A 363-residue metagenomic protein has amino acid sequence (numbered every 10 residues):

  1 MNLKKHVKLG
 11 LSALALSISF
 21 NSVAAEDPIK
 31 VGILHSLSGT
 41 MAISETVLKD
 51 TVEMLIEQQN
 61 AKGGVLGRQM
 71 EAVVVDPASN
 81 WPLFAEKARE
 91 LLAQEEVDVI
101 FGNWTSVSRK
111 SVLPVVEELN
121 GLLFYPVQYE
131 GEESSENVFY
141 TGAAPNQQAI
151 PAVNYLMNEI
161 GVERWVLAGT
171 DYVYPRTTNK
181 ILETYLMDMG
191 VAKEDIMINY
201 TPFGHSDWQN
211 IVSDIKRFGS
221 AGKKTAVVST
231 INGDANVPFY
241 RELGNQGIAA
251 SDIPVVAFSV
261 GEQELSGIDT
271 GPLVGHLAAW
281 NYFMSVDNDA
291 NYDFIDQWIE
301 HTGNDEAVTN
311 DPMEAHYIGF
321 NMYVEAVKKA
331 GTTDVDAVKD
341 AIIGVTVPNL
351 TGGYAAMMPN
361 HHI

Functional and structural regions predicted by a protein language model:
M1-G10: Bacterial N-terminal signal peptides that target proteins for export
S19-N21: N-terminal signal peptide c-region/cleavage motif recognized by signal peptidases
P28, I43-D50, E57-Q58, G63-E132 (+2 more regions): Beta-alpha junction/loop-to-helix N-cap segments that form part of ligand/metal-binding clefts
G32-T51, V75-P82, W104, D171-R176 (+2 more regions): Extracytoplasmic "Venus flytrap"
E86, E130-G131, N137-Q246, S285-D293 (+1 more regions): Extracellular/periplasmic Venus flytrap/periplasmic-binding protein
L91-N103, F124-P126, V166-G169, A221-G233 (+3 more regions): Periplasmic-binding protein-like
L243-Y317, V327-K328: Extracellular/periplasmic periplasmic-binding protein-like sensory domains
E300-M313, M322-I363: Segments of small-molecule ligand-sensing domains
